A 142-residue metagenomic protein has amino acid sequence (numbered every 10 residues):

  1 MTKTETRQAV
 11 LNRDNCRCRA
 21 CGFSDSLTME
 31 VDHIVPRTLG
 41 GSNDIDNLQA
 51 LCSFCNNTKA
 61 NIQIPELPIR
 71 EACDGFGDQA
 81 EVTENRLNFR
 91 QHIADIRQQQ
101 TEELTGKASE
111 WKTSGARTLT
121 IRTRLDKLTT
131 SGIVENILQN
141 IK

Functional and structural regions predicted by a protein language model:
T2-M29, C52: Short cysteine-rich loop/turn motifs with clustered Cys
K3, A50-C52, P65, T118: Short, structured coil/loop segments at alpha-helix boundaries
K3, D44, D126-T130: A diffuse structural propensity rather than consistent per-protein peaks
A20-A50, I62-L67: Histidine-centered nuclease catalytic patch
R37, C55-T58: Mid-sequence acidic-hydrophobic segments that form the walls of catalytic/ligand-binding cavities or oligomerization
N57-K142: Extended charged
